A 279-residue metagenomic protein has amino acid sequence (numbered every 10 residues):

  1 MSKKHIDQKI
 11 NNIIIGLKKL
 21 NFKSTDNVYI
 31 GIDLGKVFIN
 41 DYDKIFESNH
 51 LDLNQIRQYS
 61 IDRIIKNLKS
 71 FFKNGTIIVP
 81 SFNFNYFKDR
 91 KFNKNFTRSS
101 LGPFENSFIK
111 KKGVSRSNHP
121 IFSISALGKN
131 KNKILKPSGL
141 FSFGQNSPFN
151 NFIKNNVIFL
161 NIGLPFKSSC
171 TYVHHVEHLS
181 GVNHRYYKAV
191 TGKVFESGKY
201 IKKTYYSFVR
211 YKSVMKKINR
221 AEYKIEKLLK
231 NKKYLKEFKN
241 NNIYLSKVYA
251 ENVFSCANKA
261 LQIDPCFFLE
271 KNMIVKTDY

Functional and structural regions predicted by a protein language model:
M1-Y279: N-terminal and secondary-structure boundary signal
